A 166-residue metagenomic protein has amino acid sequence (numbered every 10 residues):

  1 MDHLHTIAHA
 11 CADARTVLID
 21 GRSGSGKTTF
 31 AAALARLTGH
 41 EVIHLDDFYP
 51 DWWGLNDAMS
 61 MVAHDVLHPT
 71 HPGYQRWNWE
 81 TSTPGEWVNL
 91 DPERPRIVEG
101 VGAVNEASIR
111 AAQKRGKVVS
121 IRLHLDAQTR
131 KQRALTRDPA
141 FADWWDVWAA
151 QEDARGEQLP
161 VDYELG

Functional and structural regions predicted by a protein language model:
M1-T16: Extreme N-terminal, non-catalytic leader segments that precede Walker-type/kinase nucleotide-binding cores
I19: Hydrophobic anchor at the beta1->P-loop junction of P-loop NTPases
R22: P-loop (Walker A) phosphate-binding loop of NTP-binding proteins
K27: Conserved lysine of the Walker
F30: Hydrophobic positions on the alpha1 helix immediately C-terminal to the Walker A/P-loop
E41, D47-G100: Conserved nucleotide-sensing/catalytic segment adjacent to the nucleotide-binding pocket in NTP-handling enzymes
W87-R137: ATP-dependent NMP and nucleoside kinases share a basic, alpha-helical "lid"
T136-G166: Small-molecule kinase domains that catalyze NTP-dependent phosphoryl transfer to phosphate-bearing small molecules
